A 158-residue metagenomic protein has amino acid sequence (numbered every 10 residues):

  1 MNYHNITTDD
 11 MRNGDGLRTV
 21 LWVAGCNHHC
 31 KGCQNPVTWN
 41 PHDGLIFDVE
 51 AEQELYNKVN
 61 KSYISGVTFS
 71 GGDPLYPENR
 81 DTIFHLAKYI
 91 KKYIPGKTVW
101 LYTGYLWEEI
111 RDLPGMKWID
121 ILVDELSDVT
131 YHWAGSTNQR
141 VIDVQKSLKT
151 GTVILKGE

Functional and structural regions predicted by a protein language model:
N2, I6-D15, N60-S62, K92-E158: Auxiliary Fe-S-binding modules of radical SAM enzymes
G14-V49: Canonical Radical SAM [4Fe-4S] cluster-binding loop centered on the CxxxCxxC motif and its immediate flanking residues
R18, H29, L75-Y76, E108 (+1 more regions): Short, electropositive, low-hydrophobicity segments enriched in small/polar residues
V23, G71, L101-T103: A cross-domain feature marking catalytic cores of carbohydrate-active enzymes and several ubiquitous metabolic/repair
T38, G72, L126-S127: Flexible loop residues that form catalytic and substrate-binding hotspots at small-molecule/glycan-binding clefts
N40-E54, Y76-M116: Canonical radical SAM enzyme core domain
E54-L75: Short Fe-S-cluster ligation motifs
